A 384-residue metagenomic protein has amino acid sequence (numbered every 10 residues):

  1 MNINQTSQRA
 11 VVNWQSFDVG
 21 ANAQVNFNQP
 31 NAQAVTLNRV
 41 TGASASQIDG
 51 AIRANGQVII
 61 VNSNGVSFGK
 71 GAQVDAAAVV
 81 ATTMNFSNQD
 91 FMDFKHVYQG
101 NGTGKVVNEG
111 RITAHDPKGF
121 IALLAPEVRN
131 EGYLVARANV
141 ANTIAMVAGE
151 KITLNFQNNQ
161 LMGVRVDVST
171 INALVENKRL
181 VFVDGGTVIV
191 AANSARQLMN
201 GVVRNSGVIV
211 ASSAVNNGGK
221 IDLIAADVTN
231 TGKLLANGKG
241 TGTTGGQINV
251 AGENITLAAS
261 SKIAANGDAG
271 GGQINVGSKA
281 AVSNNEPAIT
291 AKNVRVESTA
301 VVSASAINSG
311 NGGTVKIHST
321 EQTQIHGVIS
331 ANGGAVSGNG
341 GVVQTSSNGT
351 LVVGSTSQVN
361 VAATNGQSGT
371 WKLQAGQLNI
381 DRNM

Functional and structural regions predicted by a protein language model:
M1-M384: Extracellular and secretory-pathway beta-repeat/beta-biased strand scaffolds
